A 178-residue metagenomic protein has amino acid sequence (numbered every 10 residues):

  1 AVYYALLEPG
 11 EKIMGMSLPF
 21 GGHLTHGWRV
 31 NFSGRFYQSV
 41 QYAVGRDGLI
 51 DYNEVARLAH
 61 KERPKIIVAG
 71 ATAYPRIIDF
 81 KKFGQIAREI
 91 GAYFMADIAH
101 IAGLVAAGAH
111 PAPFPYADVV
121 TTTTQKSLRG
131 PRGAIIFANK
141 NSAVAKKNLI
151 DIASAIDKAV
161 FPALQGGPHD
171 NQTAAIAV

Functional and structural regions predicted by a protein language model:
A1-V178: Conserved PLP-enzyme active-site core in the AAT-like
